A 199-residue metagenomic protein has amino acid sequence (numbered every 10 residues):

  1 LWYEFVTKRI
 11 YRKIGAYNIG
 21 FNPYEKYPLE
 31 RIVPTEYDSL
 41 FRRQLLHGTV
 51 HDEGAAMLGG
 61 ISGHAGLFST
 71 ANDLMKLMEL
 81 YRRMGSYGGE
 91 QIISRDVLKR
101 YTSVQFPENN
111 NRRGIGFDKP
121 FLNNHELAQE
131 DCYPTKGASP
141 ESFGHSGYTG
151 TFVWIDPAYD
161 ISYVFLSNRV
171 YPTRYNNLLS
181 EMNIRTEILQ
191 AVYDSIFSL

Functional and structural regions predicted by a protein language model:
L1-P140: Short, surface-exposed loop or secondary-structure junction motifs that flank catalytic or metal-binding residues
D73, H145-L199: Structured C-terminal helix/loop/strand segments within mature extracytoplasmic catalytic/sensor domains
